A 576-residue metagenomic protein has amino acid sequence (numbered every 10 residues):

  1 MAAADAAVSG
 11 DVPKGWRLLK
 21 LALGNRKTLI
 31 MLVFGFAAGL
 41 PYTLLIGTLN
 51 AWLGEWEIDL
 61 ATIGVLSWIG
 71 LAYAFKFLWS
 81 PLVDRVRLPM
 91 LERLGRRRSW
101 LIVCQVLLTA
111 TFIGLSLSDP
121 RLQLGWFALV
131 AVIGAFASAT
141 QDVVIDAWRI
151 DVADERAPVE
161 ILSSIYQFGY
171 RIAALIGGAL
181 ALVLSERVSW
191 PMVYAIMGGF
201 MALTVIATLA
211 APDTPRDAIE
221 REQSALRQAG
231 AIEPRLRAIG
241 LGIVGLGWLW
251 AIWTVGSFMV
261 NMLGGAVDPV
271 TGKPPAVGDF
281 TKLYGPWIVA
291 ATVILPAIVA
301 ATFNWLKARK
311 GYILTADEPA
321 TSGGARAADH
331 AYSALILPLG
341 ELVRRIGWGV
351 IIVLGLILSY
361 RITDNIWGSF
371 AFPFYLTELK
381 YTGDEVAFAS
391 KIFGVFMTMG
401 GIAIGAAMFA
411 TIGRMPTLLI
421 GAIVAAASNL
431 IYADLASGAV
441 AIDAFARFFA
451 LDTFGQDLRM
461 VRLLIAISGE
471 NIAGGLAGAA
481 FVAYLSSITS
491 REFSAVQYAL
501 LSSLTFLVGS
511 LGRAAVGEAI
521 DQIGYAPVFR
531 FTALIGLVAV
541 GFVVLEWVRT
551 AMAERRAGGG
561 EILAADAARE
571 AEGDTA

Functional and structural regions predicted by a protein language model:
M1-N25, S116-A128, D154-L356, V543-A576: Intracellular loop-helix junctions on the cytosolic face of multi-pass helical membrane proteins
G47-I63, N261-F280, Y360, S369-A387: Short amphipathic helix-loop junctions that connect adjacent transmembrane helices in Major Facilitator Superfamily/SLC
L60-A61, I150, D154-I165, G383-E385 (+1 more regions): Loop-to-transmembrane helix entry/capping segments in MFS-fold secondary transporters and related SLC/MFSD carriers
A72-W79, A291-A301, V386-A410, G421 (+3 more regions): Transmembrane alpha-helices of Major Facilitator/SLC transporters
K76-R93, S185, G400-I420, I520-D521: Helix-to-loop junctions at the C-terminal end of transmembrane segments in multipass secondary transporters
W100-R121, I423-Q456: C-terminal ends and interior cores of transmembrane alpha-helices in multi-pass membrane transporters/permeases
A139-A153, G475-S490: Intracellular juxtamembrane helix-capping segments at the cytosolic ends of symmetry-related transmembrane helices
V395, I488-Q522: A late C-terminal transmembrane helix in Major Facilitator Superfamily
